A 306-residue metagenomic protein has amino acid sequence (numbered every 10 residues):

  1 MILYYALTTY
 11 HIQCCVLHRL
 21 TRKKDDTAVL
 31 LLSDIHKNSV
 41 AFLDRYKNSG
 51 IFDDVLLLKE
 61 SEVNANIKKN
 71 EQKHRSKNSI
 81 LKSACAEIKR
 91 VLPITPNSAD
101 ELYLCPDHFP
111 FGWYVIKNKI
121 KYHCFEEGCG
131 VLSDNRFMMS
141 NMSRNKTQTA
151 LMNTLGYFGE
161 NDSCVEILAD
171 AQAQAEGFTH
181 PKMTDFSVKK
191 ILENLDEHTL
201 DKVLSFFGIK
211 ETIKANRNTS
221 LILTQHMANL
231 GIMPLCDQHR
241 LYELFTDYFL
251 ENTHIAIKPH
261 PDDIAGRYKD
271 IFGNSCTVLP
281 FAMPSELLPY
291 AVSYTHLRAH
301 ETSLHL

Functional and structural regions predicted by a protein language model:
T9-K23, L241-T246: Histidine-anchored nucleotide/phosphate-binding helix
R19-K23, L92-N97, F111-Y122: Glycosyltransferases and closely related glycan-assembly transferases that use nucleotide-activated donors
V29-Q72: Conserved nucleotide-sugar phosphate-binding/catalytic loop shared by glycosyltransferases and other
L56-V63, C105-H108, Y122-G130, N218-A228 (+1 more regions): Short loop/turn segments at strand-loop or loop-helix junctions that form parts of catalytic or ligand-binding pockets
A65-P110: Conserved nucleotide-sugar donor-binding subdomain of glycosyltransferases
D134, M139-T219: A nucleotide-sugar donor-handling region in carbohydrate enzymes
L250-F281: Catalytic donor nucleotide-activated moiety binding site of glycosyltransferases and closely related
T295-T302: Conserved small/polar residues in nucleotide/adenosyl-binding loops
